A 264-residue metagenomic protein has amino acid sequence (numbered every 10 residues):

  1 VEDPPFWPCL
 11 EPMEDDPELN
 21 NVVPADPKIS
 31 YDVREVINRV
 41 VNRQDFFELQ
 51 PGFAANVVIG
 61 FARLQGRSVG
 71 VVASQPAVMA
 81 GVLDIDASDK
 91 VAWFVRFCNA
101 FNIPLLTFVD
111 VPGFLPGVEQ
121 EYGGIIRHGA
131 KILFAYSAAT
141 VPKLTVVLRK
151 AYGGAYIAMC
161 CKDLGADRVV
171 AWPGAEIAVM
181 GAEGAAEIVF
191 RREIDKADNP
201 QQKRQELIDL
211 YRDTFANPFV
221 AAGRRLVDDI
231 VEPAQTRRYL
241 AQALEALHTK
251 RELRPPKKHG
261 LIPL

Functional and structural regions predicted by a protein language model:
V1-L264: Ligand-binding clefts of soluble mixed alpha/beta catalytic domains
